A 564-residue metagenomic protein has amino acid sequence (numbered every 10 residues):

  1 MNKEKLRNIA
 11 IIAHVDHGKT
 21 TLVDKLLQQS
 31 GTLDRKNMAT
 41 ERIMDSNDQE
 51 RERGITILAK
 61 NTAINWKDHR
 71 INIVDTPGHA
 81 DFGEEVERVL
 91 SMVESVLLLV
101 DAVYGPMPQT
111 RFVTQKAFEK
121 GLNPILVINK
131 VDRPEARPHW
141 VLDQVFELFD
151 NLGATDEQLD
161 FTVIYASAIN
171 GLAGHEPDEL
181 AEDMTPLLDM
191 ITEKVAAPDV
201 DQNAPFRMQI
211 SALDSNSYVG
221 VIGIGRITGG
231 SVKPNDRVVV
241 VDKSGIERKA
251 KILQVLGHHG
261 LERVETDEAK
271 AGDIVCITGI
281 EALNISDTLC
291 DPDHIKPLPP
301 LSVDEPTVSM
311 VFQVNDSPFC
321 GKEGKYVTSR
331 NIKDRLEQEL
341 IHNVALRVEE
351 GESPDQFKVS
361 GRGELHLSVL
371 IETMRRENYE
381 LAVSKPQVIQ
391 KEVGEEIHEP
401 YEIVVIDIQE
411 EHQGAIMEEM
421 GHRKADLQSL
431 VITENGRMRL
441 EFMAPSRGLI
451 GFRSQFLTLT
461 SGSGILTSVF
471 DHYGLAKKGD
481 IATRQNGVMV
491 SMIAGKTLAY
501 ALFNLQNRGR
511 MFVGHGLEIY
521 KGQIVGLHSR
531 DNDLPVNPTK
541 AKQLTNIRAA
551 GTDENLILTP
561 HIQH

Functional and structural regions predicted by a protein language model:
M1-V100, Y104-P106, Q144, L213-N216: P-loop NTPase switch module centered on the Walker A-proximal segment
D16, L22, G54, I73-D75 (+17 more regions): Residue-level signature of catalytic and energy-coupling elements of molecular machines, predominantly ATP/GTP-dependent
V86-V100, G105-F149: Conserved P-loop NTPase nucleotide-binding/switch module
A102, I128-K130, R137, A168-I169 (+2 more regions): A short beta-strand-to-loop transition that corresponds to the Sensor-1 phosphate-sensing loop of AAA+ P-loop ATPases
N123, R133-E193: Canonical P-loop GTPase G-domain recognition
L142, D160-T162, E182, D189-E193 (+3 more regions): Accessory interaction regions appended to the cores of large information-processing enzymes
Q209, N216-S217, Q485-N486: Flexible, glycine-rich loop/tail regions that form catalytic "lids" or insertion modules at the edges of active sites
